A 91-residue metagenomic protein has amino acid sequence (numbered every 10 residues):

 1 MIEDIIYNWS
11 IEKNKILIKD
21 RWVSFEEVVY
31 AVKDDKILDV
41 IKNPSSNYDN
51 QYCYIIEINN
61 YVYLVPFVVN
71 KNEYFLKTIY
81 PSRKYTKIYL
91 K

Functional and structural regions predicted by a protein language model:
M1-K91: Ribonuclease/tRNase effector modules and their secretory precursors
